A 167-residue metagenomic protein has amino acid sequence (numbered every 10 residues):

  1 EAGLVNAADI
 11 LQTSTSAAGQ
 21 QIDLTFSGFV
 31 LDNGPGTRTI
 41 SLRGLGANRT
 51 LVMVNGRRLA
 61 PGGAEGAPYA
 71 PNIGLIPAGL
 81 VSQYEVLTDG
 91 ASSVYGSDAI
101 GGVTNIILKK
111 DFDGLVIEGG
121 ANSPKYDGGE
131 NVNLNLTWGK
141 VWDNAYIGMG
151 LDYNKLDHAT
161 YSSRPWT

Functional and structural regions predicted by a protein language model:
E1-A8, D32, G63, L115: N-terminal periplasmic "start-of-domain" segments of outer-membrane beta-barrel proteins
A7-Q12, R38-S41, P71-G74, D98-G119 (+1 more regions): N-terminal periplasmic accessory domains that precede and gate Gram-negative outer-membrane beta-barrel machines
Q12-R58: Extracytoplasmic beta-strand/coil segments of soluble accessory domains associated with Gram-negative outer-membrane
I40, R57-T88: Short acidic/polar hinge/loop motifs at secondary-structure boundaries that mediate gating or recognition
G44, L108, W138-K140: Residue-level signature of outer-membrane beta-barrel architecture
A60, K110, A121-K125, W142-N144 (+1 more regions): Transmembrane beta-strands of outer-membrane beta-barrel pores
E85, G90, F112-G139, M149: Short strand-turn segments of transmembrane beta-barrel domains in outer membranes, especially the first one or two
G150, L156-T167: Outer-membrane beta-barrel and related beta-rich outer-membrane complex signature in Gram-negative bacteria
